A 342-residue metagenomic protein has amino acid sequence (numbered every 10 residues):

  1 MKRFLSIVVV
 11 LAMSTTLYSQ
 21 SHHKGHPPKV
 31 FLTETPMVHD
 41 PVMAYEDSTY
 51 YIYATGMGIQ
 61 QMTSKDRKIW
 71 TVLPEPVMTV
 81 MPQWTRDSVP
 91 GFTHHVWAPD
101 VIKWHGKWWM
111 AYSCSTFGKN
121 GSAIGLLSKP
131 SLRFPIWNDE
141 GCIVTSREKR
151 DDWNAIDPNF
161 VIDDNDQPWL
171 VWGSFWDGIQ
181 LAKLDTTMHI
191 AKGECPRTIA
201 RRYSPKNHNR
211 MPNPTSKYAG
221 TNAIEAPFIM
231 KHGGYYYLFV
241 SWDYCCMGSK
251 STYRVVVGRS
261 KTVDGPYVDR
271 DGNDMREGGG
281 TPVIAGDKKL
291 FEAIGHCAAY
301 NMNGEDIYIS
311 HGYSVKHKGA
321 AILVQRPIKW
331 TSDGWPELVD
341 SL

Functional and structural regions predicted by a protein language model:
F4-T15: Sec-dependent N-terminal signal peptides
S19-L342: Carbohydrate-active catalytic/glycan-binding domains of CAZyme proteins, especially the secreted or lumenal ectodomains
